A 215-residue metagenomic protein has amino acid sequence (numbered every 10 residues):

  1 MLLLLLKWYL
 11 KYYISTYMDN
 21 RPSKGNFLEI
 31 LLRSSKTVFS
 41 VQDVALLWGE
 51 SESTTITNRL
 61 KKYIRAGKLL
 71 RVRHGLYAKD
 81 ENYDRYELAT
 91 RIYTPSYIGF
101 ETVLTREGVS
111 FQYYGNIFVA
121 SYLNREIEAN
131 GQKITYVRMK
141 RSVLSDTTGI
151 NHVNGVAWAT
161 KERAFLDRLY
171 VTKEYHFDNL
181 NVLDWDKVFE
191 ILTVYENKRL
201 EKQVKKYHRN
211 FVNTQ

Functional and structural regions predicted by a protein language model:
M1-M18, N213-Q215: Intrinsically disordered, low-complexity and often Lys/Arg-enriched segments
L10-P95: Short beta-edge/loop segments at beta->alpha junctions of small alpha/beta modules that act as binding/recognition
Y12, A78-Q215: Nucleic-acid-binding surface
